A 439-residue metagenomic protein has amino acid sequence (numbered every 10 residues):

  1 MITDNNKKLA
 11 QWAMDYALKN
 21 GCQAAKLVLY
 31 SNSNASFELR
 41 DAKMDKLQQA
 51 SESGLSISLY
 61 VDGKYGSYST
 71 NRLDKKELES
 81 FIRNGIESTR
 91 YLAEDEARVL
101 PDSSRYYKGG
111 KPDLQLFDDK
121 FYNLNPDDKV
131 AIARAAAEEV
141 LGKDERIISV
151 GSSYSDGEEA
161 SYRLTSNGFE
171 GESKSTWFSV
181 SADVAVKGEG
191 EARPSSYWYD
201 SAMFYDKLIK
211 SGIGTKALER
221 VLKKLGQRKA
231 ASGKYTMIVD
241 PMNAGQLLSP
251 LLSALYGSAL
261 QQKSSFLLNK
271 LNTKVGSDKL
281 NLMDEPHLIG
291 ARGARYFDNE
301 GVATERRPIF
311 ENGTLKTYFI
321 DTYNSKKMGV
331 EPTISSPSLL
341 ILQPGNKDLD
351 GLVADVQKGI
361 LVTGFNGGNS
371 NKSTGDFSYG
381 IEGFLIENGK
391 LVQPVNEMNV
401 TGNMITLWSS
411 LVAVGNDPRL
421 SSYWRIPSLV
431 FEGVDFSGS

Functional and structural regions predicted by a protein language model:
M1-R295, V302, E311-T314, S338 (+3 more regions): Active-site bordering "gate/hinge" segments that shape substrate access to catalytic or cofactor-binding pockets
L268-S439: Dual-mode signal for accessory low-complexity, basic/Gly-rich regions
